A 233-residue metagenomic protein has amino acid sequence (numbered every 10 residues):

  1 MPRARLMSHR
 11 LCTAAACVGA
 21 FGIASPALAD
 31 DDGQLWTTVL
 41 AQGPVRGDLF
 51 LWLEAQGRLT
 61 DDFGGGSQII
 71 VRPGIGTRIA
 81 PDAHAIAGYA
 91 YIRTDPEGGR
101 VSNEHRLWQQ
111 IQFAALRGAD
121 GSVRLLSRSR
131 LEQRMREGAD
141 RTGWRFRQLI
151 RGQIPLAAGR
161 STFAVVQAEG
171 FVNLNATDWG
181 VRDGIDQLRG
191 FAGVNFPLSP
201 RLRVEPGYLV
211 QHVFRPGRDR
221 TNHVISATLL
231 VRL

Functional and structural regions predicted by a protein language model:
A24-S25: N-terminal signal peptide c-region/cleavage motif recognized by signal peptidases
L28-R72: Short glycine/proline- and aromatic-enriched beta-strand/turn motifs that initiate or cap beta-hairpins
G33-L35, S67-I69, N103-L107, D140-F146 (+2 more regions): Residues that define the transmembrane beta-barrel architecture of outer-membrane proteins
G43, T77, F113-A115, I154-L156 (+2 more regions): Residue-level signature of outer-membrane beta-barrel architecture
G47-L53, D82-A87, G118-L125, G159-F163 (+1 more regions): Repeated loop/turn-to-beta-strand initiation elements of outer-membrane beta-barrel proteins
L53-G57, A87-Y91, S127-Q133, V166-G170 (+1 more regions): Transmembrane beta-barrel strands of outer-membrane/channel proteins
L59-F63, R93-E97, R117-A119, Q133-A139 (+3 more regions): Gram-negative outer-membrane beta-barrel proteins
W108-I111, F196, T221-L233: Outer-membrane beta-barrel "beta-signal"
